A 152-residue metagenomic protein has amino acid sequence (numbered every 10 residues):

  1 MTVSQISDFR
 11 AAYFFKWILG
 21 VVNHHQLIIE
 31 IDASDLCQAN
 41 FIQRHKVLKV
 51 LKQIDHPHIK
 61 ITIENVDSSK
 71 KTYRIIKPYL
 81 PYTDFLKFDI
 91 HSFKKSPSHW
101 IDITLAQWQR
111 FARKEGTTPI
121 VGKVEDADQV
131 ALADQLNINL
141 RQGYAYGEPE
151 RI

Functional and structural regions predicted by a protein language model:
M1-L48, I59, I63-S68: Catalytic core of bacterial c-di-GMP phosphodiesterases, primarily the EAL and HD-GYP domains, capturing alpha-helical
Y13, I42, R74, H99-I103: Generic recognition of short, well-ordered alpha-helical segments
Y13-W17, K49-V50, R74-Y79, Q107 (+1 more regions): A short acidic, amphipathic alpha-helical/loop segment
G20-N23, K46, Y79-P81, W100-D102: Short hydrophobic/aromatic-rich motifs at helix boundaries and adjacent loops
N23-H25, P57, Y82, K114-E115: Helix C-cap/helix->beta junction micro-motif
N23-L27, V50, D84-F85, Q107: Short amphipathic alpha-helical segments, especially helix-boundary/capping motifs
D32-Q38, E64-S69, L80-I152: EAL-family c-di-GMP phosphodiesterase catalytic domain
I54: Short, flexible helix-loop junctions that flank or precede catalytic/ligand sites
